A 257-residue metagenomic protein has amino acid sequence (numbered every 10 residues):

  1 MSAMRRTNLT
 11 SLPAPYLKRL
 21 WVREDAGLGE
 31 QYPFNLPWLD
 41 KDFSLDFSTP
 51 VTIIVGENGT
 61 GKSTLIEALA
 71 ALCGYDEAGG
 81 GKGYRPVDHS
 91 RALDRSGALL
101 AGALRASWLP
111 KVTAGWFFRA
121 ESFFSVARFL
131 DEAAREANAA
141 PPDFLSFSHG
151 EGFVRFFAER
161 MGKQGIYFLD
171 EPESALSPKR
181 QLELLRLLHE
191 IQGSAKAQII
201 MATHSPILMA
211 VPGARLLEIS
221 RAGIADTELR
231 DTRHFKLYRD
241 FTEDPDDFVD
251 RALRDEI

Functional and structural regions predicted by a protein language model:
T7-D42: N-terminal pre-Walker A segment at the start of P-loop NTPase domains
L39, F43-T49, R160-G162, G193: Phosphate-binding P-loop
T52-V55, F168: Short hydrophobic/aromatic beta-strand immediately N-terminal to the Walker A/P-loop
I53, S63-R135: ABC ATPase nucleotide-binding domain signature region
N58-K62: Walker A (P-loop) phosphate-binding loop of P-loop NTPases
R128-N138, A158-I166: A short mid-domain helix/strand-loop element embedded in enzyme catalytic domains that forms or borders the active-site
D143, F147-E171, P178-S194: GG-anchored amphipathic helix commonly corresponding to the ABC/SMC/Rad50 NBD signature/C-loop
K179, E183-I200, H204-I257: C-terminal lobe/lid and adjacent interdomain/linker elements of RecA-like ASCE P-loop ATPase modules
